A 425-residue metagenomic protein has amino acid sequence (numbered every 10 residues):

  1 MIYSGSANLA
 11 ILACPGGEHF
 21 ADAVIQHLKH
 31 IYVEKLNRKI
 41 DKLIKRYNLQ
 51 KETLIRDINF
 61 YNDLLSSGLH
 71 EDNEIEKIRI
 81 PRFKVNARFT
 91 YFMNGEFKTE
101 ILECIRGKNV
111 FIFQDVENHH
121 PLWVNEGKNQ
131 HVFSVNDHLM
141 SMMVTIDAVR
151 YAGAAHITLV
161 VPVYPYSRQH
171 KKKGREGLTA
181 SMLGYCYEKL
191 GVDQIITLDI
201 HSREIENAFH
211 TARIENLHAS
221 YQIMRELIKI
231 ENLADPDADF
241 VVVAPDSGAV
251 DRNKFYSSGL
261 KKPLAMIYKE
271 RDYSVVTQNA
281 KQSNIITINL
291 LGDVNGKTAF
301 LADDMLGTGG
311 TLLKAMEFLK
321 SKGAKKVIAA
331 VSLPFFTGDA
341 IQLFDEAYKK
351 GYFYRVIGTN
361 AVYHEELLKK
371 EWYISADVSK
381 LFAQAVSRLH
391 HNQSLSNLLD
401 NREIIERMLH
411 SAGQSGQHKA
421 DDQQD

Functional and structural regions predicted by a protein language model:
M1-D425: PRPP-associated nucleotide enzymes
